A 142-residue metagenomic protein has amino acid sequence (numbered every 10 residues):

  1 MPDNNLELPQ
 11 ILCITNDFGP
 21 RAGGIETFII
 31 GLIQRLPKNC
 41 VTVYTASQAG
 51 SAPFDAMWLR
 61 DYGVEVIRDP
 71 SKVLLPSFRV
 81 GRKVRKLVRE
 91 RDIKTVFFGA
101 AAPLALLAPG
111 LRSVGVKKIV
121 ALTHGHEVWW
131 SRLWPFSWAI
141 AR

Functional and structural regions predicted by a protein language model:
D3-A22: Nucleotide-activated donor-dependent transferases that construct or modify glycoconjugates
Q10, K94-T95, K118: Structural motif
T15-R21, I29-P76: N-terminal strand-loop element at the rim of the active site of nucleotide-sugar-dependent glycosyltransferases
I25, S77-V80, L104: Conserved donor sugar-nucleotide recognition element shared by glycan-biosynthetic enzymes
L75, S113-P135: A short, histidine- and acid-enriched strand-loop-helix "catalytic/donor-clamping" loop that lines the nucleotide-sugar
R82-R91: Short, well-structured alpha-helical segments in soluble
F98-L104: Short His-centered aromatic/hydrophobic patch
